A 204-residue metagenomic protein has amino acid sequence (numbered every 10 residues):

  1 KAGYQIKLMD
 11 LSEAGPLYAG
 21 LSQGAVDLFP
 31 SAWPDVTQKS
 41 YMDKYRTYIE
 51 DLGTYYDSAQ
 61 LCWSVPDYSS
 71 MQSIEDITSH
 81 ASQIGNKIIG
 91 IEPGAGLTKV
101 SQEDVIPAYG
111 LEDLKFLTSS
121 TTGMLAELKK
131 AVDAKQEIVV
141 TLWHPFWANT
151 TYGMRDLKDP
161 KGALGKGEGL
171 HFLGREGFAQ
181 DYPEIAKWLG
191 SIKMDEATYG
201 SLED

Functional and structural regions predicted by a protein language model:
A2-Y4, S79-F116: Ligand-binding cleft/hinge of the Venus flytrap
Y4-A19, K115-E127: Short helix-initiation/N-cap motifs at beta->coil->alpha
A14-T47, A126-E127, W147-G153: Pocket-flanking alpha-helical
V26-P30, L97-P160: Ligand-binding pocket segment of bilobal, Venus flytrap-like solute-binding proteins
T47-G94: A conserved helix-loop-strand patch within extracytoplasmic ligand-binding domains of the periplasmic binding
Q60-S70, E168-Y182: A bilobed periplasmic-binding-protein/Venus flytrap-type ligand-binding module shared by bacterial periplasmic
Q180-S191: Short amphipathic alpha-helical coupling segments at ligand-binding clamshell hinges and other catalytic/signaling
K193-D204: Periplasmic-binding protein-like
